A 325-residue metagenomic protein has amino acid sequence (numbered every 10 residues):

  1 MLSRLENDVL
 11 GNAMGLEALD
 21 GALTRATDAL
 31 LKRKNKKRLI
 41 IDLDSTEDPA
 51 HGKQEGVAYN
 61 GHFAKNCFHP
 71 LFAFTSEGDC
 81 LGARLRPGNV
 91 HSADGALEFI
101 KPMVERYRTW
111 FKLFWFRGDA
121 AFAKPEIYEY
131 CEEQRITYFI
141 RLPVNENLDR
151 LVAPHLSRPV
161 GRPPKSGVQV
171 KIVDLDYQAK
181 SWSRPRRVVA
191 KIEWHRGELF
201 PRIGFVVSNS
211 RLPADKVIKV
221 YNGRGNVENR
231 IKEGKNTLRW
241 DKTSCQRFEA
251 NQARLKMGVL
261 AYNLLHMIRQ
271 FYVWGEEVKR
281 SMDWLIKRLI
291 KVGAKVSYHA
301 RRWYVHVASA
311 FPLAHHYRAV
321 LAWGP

Functional and structural regions predicted by a protein language model:
M1-F72: Active-site-proximal, Lys/Arg-enriched surface segment that forms a nucleic-acid-binding/basic interface patch
M1-R33, G82-A83, L97-A121, P125-I136 (+3 more regions): Short alpha-helical elements
L2, K37-D48, G78, W115-A123 (+5 more regions): Short, conserved catalytic/metal-binding motifs centered on acidic residues
D48-A50, D79-L81, N89-V90, F122-E126 (+6 more regions): Flexible loop/turn segments at secondary-structure boundaries
G61-T109: Electropositive, glycine- and tryptophan-enriched low-complexity nucleic-acid-binding patches
T137-R239, A322-P325: An anionic, glycine-rich sequence signature occurring as long contiguous blocks
A214-Y221, T237-A253, R269-M282, A300-S309: Short, solvent-exposed helix-loop connector elements
L264-P325: A short, flexible helix-boundary coil/loop motif
